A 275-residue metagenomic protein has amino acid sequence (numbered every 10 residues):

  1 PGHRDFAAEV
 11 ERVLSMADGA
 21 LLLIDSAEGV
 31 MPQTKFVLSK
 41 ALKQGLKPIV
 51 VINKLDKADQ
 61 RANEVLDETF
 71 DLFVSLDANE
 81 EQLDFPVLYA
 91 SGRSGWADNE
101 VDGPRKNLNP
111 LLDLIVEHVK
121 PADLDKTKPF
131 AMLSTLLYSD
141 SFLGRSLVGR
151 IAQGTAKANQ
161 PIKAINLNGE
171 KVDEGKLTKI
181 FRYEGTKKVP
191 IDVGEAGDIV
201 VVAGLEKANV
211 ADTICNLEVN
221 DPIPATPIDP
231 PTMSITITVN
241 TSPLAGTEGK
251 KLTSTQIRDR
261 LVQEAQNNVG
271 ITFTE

Functional and structural regions predicted by a protein language model:
P1-E275: Structural and coupling elements of P-loop NTPases
